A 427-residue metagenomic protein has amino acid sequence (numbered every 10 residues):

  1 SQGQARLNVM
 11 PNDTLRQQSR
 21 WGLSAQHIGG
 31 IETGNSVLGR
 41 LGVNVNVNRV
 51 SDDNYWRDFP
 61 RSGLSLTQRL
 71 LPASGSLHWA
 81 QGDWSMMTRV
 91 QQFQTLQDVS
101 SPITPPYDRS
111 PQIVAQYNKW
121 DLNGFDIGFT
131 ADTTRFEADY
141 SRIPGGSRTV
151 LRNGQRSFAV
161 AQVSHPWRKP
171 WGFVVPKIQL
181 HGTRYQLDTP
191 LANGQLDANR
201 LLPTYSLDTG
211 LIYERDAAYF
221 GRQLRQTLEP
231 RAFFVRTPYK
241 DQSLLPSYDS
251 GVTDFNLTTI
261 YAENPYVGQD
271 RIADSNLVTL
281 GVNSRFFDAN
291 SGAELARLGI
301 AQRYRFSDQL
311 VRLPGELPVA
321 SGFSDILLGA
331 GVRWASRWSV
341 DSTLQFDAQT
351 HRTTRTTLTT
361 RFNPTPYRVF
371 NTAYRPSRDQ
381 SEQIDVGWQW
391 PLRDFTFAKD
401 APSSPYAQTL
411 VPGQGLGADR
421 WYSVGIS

Functional and structural regions predicted by a protein language model:
S1-S427: Outer-membrane beta-barrel proteins and related beta-barrel translocases across Gram-negative bacteria
